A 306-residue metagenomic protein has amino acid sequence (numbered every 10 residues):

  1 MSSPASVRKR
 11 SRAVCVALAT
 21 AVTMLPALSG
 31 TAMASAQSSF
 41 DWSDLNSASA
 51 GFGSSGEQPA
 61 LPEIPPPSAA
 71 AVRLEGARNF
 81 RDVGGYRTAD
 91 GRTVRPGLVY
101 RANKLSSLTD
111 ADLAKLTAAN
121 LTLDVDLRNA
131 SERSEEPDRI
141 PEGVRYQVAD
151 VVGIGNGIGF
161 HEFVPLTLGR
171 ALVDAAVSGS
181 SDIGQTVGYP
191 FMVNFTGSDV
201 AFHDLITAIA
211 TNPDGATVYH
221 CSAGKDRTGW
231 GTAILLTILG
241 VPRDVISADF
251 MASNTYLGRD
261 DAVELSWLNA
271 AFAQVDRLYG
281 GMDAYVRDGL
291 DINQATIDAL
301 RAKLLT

Functional and structural regions predicted by a protein language model:
S2-T217, G231-T306: Cys-dependent protein tyrosine phosphatase-like superfamily
C221: Short cysteine clusters
G224: Substrate/cofactor-recognition hotspot
R227-T228: Short active-site segment of divalent metal-dependent hydrolases/proteases that encodes the spacing between
